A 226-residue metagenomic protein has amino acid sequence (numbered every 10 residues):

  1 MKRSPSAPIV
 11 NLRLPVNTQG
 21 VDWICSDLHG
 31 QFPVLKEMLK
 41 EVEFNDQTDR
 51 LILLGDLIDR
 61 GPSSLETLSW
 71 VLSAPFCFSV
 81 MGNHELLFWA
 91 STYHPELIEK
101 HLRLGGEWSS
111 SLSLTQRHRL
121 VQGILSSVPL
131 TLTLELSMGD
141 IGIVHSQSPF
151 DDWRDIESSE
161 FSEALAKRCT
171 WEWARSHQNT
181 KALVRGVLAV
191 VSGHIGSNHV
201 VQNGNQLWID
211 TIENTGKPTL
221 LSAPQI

Functional and structural regions predicted by a protein language model:
M1-Q19: Acidic, histidine-bearing metal-coordination/catalytic regions of metal-dependent phosphoesterases
K2, V21, C25, G30-K100: Core catalytic region of metal-dependent phosphoesterases/phosphodiesterases, especially metallo-beta-lactamase-like
V16-W23, L134-G142: Beta-strand-turn-beta hairpins that frame and shape the catalytic cleft of phosphate-ester-processing enzymes
C25-S26, L51-G55, S79-N83, V144 (+2 more regions): Active-site neighborhood of phospho(di)ester-bond hydrolases with catalytic His/Asp-centered motifs
G30, D59, E85-L86, Q147-D151 (+2 more regions): Short, solvent-exposed loop/turn segments at secondary-structure junctions
S64-L134, M138-D140, E163-Q178: Active-site neighborhood of divalent metal-dependent phosphoester bond hydrolases
D140-F161: Divalent-metal (often Zn2+) His-rich catalytic cores of metallo-beta-lactamase-fold enzymes
Q202, Q206-I226: Binuclear metal-dependent phosphoesterase catalytic core
